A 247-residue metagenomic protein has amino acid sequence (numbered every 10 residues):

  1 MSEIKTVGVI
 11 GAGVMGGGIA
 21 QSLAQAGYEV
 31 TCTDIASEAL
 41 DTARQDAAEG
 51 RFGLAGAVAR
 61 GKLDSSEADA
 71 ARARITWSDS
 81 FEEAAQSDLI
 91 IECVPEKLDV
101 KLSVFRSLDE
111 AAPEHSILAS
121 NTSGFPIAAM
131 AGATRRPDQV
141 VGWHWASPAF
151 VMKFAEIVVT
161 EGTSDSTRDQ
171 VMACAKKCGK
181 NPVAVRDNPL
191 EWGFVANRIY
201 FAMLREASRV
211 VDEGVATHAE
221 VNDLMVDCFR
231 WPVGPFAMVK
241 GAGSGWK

Functional and structural regions predicted by a protein language model:
M1-G56, A111: NAD(P)+-binding Rossmann beta1-loop-alpha1 motif at the extreme N-terminus of oxidoreductases
E3, A36, D64, S164 (+1 more regions): Helix N-cap / loop-to-helix initiation motif
A26-Y28, R136, I157-N188, M203-W231: Internal alpha-helical scaffold of NAD(P)-dependent oxidoreductase catalytic cores
I35-E38, T42, G56-L118, F125: Rossmann-like NAD(P)-binding element
I117-D187, F194-N197: Rossmann-fold dinucleotide-binding core
A242-K247: Long, compositionally biased
